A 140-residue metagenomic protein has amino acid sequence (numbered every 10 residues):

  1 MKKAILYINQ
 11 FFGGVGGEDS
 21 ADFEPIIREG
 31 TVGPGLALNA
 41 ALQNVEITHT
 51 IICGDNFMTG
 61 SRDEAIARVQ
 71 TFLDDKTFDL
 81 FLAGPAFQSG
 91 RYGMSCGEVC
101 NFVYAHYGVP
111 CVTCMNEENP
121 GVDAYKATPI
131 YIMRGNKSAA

Functional and structural regions predicted by a protein language model:
M1-A140: An N-terminal assembly and electron-transfer interface module characteristic of large anaerobic redox and radical
